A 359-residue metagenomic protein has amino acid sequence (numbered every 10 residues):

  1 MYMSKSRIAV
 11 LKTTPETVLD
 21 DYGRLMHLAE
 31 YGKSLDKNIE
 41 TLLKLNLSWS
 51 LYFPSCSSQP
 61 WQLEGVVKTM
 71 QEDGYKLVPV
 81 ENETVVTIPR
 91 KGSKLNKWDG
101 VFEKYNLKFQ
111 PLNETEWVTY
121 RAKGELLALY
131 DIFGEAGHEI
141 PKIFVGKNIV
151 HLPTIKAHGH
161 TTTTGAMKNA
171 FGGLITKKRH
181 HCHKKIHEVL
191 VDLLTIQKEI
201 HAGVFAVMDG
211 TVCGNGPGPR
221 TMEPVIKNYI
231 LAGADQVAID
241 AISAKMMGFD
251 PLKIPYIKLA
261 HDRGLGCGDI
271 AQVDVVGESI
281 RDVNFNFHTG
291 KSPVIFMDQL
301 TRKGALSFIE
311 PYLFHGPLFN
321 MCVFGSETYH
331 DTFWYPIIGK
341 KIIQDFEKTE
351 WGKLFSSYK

Functional and structural regions predicted by a protein language model:
M1-K359: N-terminal and secondary-structure boundary signal
